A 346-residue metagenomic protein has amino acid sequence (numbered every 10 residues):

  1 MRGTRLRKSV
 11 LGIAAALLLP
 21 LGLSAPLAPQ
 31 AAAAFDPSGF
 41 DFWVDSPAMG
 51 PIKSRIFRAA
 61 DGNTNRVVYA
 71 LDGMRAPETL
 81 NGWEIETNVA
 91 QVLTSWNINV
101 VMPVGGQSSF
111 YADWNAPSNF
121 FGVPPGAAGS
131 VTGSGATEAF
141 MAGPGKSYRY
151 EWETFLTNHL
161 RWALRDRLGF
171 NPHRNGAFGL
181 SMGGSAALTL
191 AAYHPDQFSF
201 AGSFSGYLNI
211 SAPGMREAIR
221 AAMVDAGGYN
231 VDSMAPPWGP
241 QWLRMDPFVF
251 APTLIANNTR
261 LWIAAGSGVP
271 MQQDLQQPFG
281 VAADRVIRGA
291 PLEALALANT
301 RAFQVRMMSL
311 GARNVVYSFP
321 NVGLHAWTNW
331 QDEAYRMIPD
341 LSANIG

Functional and structural regions predicted by a protein language model:
M1-A33: Secretory targeting and sorting signals
G12, Q30-G346: Non-catalytic cap/lid and distal C-terminal segments of serine-dependent acyl enzymes
